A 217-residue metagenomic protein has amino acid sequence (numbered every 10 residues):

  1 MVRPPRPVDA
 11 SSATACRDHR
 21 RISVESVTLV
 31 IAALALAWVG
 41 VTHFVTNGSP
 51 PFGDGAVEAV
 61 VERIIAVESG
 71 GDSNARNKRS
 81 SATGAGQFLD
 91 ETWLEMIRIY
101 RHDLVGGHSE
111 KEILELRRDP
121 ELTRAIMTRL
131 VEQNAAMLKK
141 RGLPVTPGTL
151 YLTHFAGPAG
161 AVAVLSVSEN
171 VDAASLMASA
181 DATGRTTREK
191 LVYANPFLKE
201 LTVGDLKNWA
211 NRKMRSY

Functional and structural regions predicted by a protein language model:
V2, C16-A75, S81, R117-R141 (+1 more regions): Export/targeting segments at the very N-terminus of extracytoplasmic proteins
P7-H19: Juxtamembrane low-complexity tails/linkers enriched in Ser/Thr-Pro and polybasic
V61, A85, P147-Y151: Short runs of predominantly hydrophobic/aromatic residues within well-ordered alpha helices that form helix-helix
G71, A85, P158: Gly/Ser/Thr-rich helix-start
R76-G107, E169-S175: Short, surface-exposed glycine/acidic/tryptophan-bearing loops
D90, L94-Y151, F155-A163: Alpha-helical segment that forms one wall of the substrate-binding/catalytic cleft in peptidoglycan-active domains
G148-L201: Catalytic and substrate-binding regions of cell-wall glycan-acting enzymes that process beta-1,4-linked
V192-Y217: Low-complexity, Gly/Ser/Thr/Pro-rich intrinsically disordered linker/tail segments
